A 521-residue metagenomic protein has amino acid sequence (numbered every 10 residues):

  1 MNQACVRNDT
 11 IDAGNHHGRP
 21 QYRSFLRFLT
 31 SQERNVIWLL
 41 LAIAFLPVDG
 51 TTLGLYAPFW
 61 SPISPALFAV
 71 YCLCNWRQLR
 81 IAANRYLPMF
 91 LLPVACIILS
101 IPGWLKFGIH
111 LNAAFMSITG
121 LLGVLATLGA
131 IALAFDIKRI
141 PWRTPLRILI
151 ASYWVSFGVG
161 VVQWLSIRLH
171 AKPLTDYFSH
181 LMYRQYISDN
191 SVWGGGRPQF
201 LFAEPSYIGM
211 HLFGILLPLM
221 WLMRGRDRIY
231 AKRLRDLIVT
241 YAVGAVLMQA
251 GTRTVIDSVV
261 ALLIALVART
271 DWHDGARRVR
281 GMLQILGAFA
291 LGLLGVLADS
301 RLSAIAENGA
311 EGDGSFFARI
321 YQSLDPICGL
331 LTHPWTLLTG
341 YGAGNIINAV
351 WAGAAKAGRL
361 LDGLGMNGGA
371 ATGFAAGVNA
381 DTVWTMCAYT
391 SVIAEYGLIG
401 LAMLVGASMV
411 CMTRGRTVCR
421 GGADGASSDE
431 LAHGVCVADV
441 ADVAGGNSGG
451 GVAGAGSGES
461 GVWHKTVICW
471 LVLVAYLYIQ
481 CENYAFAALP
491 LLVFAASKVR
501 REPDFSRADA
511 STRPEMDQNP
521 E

Functional and structural regions predicted by a protein language model:
Q21-R27, S64-Q78, I215-R226, I399-A426: Hydrophobic, aromatic-rich transmembrane alpha-helices and their immediate juxtamembrane boundary segments
R34-T51, P65-A130, L471-V474: N-terminal hydrophobic segments of proteins, predominantly signal-anchor/transmembrane helices of inner/organellar
N35-A44, R233-G244, V383, S391-E395 (+1 more regions): Loop-to-helix entry and N-terminal half of a specific, functionally important transmembrane alpha helix in multi-pass
G50-S61, G103-K106, L111-T119, A203-H211 (+3 more regions): Helix-loop-helix junctions and helix-breaking kinks within/between transmembrane helices of multi-pass membrane
A69-V70, V259-I264, D442, H464-E521: Transmembrane alpha-helices of multi-pass inner-membrane enzymes
L146-F178, N190-G195, F200-G251, V255-T270 (+1 more regions): Alpha-helical transmembrane segments of multi-pass inner-membrane proteins
G158, L165-I167, L266-G312, L331-T332: A membrane-periplasm/extracellular boundary helix in multi-pass inner-membrane enzymes that assemble envelope glycans
E311-Y321, W335-Y396: Long extracytoplasmic/lumenal interhelical loops at the membrane interface of multi-pass membrane proteins
